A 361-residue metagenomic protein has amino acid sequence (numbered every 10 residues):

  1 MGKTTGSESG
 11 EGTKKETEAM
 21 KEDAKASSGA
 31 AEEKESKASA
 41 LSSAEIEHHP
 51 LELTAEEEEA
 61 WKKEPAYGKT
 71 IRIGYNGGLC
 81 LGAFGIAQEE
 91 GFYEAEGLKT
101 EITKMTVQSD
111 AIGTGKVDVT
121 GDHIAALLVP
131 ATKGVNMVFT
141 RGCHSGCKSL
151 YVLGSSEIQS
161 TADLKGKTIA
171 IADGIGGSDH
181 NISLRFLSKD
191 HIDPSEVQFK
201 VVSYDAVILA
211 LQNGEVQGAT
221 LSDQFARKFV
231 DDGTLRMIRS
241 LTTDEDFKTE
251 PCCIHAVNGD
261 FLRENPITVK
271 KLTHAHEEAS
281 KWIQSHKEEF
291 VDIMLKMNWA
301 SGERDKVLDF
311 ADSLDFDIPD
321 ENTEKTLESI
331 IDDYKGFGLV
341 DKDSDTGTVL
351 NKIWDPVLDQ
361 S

Functional and structural regions predicted by a protein language model:
M1-G68, Q360-S361: Short, low-complexity disordered leader/linker segments with a strong preference for bacterial N-terminal type II
E33-H49, D332-S361: Conserved C-terminal helix/tail region of periplasmic/extracytoplasmic solute-binding proteins
K37-D193, Q198-V201, Q217-D223, T234-S240 (+1 more regions): Short, glycine-/small- and polar/acidic-enriched structural segments that line small-molecule recognition paths
E101, V107-D110, V307-D315, D345-L358: Short linear loop/turn motifs
I124-A126, K200, D205-K296: Pocket-lining segment of extracytoplasmic ligand-binding domains
C143-G154, L235-L262, T273, D312 (+1 more regions): Periplasmic-binding protein-like
R263-D341: Secondary-structure end/capping motifs
